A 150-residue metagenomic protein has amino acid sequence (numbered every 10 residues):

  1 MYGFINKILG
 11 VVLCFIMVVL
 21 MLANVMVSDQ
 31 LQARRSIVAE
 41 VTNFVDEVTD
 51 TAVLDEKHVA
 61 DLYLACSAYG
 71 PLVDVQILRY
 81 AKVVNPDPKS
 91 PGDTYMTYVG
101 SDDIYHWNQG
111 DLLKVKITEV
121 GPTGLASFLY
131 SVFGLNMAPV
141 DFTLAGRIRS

Functional and structural regions predicted by a protein language model:
Y2-Y63: Alpha-helical assembly-interface signal, strongest on the long, hydrophobic N-terminal helix that forms
V53-S150: Short, conserved structural patches
